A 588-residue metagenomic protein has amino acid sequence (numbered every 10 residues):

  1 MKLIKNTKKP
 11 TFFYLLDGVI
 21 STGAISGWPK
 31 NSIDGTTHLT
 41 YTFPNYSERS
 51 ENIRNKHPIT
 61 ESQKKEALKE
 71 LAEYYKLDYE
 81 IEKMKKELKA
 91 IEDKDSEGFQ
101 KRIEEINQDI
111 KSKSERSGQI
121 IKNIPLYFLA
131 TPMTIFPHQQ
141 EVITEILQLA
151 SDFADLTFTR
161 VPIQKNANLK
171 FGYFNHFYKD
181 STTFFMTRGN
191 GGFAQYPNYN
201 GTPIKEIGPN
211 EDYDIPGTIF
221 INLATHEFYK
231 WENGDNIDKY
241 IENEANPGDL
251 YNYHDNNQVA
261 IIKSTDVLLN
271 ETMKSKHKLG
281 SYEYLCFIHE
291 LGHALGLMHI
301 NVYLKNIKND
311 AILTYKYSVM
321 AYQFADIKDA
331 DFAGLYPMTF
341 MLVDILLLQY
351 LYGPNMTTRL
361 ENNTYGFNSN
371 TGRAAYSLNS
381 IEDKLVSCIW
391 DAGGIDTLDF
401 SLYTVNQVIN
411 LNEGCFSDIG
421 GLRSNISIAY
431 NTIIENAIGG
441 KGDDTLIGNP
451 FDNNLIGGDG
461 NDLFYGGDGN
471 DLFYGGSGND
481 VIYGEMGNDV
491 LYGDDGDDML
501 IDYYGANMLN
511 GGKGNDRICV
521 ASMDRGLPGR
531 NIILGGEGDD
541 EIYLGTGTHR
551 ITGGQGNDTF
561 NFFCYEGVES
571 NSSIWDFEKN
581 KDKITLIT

Functional and structural regions predicted by a protein language model:
M1-K441: Zinc-dependent metalloendopeptidases
H38-T42, D516, N557-F562: Right-handed beta-helix
I110-K113, Q164-F174, Y303-A311, K316 (+7 more regions): Acidic glycine/aspartate-rich repeat arrays in secreted/surface proteins
Y282, Y315, K384, A392-G393 (+8 more regions): Parallel beta-helix/beta-solenoid
E382, D391, F400-L402, G439 (+15 more regions): Glycine-centered beta-turn/loop sites at beta-strand termini
E413-G460, F464-Y465, V520-M523, G547: Extracellular repeat-rich scaffold modules on cell surfaces
